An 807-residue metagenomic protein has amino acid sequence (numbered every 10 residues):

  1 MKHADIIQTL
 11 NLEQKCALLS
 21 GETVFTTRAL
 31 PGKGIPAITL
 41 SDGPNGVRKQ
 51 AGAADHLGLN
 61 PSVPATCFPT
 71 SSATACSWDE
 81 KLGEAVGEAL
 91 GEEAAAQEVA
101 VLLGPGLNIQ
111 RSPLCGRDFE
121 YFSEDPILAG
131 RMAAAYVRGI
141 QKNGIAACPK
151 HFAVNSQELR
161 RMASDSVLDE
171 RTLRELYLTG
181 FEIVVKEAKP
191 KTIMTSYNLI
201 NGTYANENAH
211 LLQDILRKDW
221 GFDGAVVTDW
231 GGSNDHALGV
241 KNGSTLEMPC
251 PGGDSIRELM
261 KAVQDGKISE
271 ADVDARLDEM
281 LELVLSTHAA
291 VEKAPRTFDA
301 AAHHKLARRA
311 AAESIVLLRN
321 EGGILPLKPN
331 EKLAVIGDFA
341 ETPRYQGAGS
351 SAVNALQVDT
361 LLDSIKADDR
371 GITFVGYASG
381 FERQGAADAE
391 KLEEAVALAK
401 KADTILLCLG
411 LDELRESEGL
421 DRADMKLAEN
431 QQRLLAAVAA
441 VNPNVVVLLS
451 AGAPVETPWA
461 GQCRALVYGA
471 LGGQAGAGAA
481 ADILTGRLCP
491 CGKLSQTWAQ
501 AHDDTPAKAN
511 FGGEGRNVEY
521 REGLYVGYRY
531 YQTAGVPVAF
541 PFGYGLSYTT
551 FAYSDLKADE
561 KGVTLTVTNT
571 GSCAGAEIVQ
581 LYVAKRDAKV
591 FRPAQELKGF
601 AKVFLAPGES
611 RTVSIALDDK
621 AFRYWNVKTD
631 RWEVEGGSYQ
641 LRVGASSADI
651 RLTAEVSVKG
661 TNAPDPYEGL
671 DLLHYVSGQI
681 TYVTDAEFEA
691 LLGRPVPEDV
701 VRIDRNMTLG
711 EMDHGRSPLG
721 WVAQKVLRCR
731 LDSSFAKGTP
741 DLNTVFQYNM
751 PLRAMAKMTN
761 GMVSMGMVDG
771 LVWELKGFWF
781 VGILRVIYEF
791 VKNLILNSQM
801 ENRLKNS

Functional and structural regions predicted by a protein language model:
M1-K620, Y624, S638-R642, S647 (+5 more regions): Glycoside hydrolase catalytic-domain context in secreted enzymes
E22, Q157, P697, A723 (+1 more regions): Enrichment for repetitive, rod-forming helical segments
D619-P666: Terminal connector regions
A654-V722: Charged, amphipathic alpha-helical linkers/stalks
V722, V726-S807: Extended non-globular C-terminal regions
